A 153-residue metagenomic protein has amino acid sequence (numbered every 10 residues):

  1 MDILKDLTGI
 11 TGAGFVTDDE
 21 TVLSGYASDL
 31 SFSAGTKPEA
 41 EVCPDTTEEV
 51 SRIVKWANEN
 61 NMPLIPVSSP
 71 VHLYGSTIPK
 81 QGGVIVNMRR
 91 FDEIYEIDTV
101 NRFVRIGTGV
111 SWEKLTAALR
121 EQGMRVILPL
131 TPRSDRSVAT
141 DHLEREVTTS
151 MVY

Functional and structural regions predicted by a protein language model:
M1-K55, E59, V71-R102, T131 (+2 more regions): N-terminal flexible segment immediately upstream of the FAD-binding catalytic core in FAD-dependent oxidoreductases
M62-P63, R125: Residue-level detector of anion-binding/catalytic polar loops
I65-P66, L128: Short hydrophobic alpha-helical runs that function as membrane-insertion/retention elements
V67, N87, G107: Short beta-strand segments
E93-I97, I106-Y153: FAD-binding subdomain of flavoenzyme oxidoreductases
